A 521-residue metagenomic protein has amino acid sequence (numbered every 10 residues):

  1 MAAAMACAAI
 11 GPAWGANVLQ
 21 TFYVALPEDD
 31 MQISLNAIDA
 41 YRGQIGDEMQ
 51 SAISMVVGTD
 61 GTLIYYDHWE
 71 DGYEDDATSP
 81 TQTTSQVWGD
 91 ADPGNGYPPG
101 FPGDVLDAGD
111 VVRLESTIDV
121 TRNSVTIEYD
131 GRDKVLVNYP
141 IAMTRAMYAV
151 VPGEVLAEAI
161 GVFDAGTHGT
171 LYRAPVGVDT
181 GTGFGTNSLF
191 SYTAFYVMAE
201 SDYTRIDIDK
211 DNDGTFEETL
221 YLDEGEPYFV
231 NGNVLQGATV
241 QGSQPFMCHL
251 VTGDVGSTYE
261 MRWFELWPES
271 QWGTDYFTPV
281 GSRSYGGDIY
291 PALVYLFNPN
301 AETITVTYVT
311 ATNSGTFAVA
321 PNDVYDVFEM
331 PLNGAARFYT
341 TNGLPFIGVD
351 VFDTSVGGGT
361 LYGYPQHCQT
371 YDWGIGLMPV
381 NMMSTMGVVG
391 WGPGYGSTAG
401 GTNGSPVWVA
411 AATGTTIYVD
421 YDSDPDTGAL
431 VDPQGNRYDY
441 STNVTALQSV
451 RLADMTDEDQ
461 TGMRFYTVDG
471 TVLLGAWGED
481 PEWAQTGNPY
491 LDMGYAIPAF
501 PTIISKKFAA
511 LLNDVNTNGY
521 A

Functional and structural regions predicted by a protein language model:
M1-A16: Sec-dependent, cleavable N-terminal signal peptides
A16-A521: Conserved functional hotspot residues at active sites or interaction interfaces
